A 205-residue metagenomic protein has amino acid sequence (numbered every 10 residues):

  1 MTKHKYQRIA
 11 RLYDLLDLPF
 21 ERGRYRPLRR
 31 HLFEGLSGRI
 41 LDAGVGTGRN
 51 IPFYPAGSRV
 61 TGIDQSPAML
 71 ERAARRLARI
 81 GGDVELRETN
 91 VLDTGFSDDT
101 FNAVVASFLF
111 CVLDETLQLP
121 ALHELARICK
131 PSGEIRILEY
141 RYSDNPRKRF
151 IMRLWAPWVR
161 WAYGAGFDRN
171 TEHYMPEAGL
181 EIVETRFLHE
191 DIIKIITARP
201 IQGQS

Functional and structural regions predicted by a protein language model:
M1-L36, R49-N50, I151-R153, W158: Conserved class I S-adenosyl-L-methionine
R39-T94: Class I SAM-dependent methyltransferase SAM/SAH-binding core
L92-V104: A short acidic, Gly/Pro-enriched loop at the edge of an enzyme's catalytic core that lines a small-molecule cofactor
A103-L117: A short SAM/SAH-binding and catalytic strip from SAM-dependent methyltransferases
L119-P131: A short glycine-rich, Lys/Arg-flanked "PGG" loop and its adjoining helix->strand segment in the class I
S132-Y140: Conserved beta-strand signature within the Rossmann-like core of class I S-adenosyl-L-methionine
Y163-G179: Short alpha-helix
V183-S205: Core SAM-dependent methyltransferase catalytic element
